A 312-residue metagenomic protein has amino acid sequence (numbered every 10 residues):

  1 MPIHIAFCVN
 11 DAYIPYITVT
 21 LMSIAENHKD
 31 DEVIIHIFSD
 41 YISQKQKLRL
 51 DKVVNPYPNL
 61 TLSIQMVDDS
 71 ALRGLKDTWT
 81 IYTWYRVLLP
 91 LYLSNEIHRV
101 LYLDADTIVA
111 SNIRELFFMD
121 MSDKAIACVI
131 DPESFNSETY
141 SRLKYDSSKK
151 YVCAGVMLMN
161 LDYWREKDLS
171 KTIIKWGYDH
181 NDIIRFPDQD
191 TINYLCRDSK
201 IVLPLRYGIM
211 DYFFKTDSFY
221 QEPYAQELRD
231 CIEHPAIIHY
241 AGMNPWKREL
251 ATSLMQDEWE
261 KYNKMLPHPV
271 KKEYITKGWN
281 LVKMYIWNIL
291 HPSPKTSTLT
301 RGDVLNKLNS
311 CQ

Functional and structural regions predicted by a protein language model:
M1-I3, V9, E166-Q312: A glycosyltransferase accessory/donor-loop signature
H4-A6, I34-H36, S63: A structural signal for isolated positions on well-ordered beta-strands in alpha/beta enzyme cores
V9-P15: Active-site beta-to-alpha loop of glycosyltransferases that engages the nucleotide-sugar donor
S23-E32: Short, acidic, metal-binding catalytic loop of nucleotide-sugar glycosyltransferases
I34-Y41, C128-V129: Short internal beta-strands
K45-Y92: Active-site-proximal specificity loops/subdomain of glycosyltransferases
I64, D68, Y82-F135, Y151 (+2 more regions): GT-A fold catalytic core of metal-dependent nucleotide-sugar glycosyltransferases, centered on the diacidic
I126-D146, T252-Q256: A short, conserved beta-to-alpha structural element at the edge of catalytic cores that scaffolds binding
